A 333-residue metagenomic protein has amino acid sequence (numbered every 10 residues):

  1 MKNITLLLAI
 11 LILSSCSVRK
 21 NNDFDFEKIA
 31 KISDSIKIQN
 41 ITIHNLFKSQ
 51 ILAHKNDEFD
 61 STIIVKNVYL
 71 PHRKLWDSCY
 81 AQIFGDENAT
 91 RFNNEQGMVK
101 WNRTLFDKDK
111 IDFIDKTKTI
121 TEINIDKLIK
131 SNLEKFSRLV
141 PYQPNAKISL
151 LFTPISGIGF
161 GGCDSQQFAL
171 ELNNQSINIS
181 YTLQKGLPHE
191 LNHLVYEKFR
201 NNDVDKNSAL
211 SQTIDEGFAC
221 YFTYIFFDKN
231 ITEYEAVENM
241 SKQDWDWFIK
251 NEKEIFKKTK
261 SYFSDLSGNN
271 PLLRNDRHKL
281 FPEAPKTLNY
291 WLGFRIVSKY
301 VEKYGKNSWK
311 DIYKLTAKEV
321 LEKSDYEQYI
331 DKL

Functional and structural regions predicted by a protein language model:
M1-I4: Positively charged n-region of N-terminal signal peptides that target proteins for export
S14-S15: C-terminal motif of bacterial Sec signal peptides marking the signal peptidase cleavage site
R19-D126: Non-catalytic architectural context of zinc metalloproteases
N21-E58, N207-K253: Post-HExxH zinc-binding segment in Zn-dependent metallohydrolases
V68-C79, L150-G157, K318: Acidic helix-start/capping segments at beta-turn-to-alpha-helix junctions
D77, E252-L333: Pan-zinc metallopeptidase signature
E95-E238: Acidic/His-rich structured neighborhood in mature extracellular/periplasmic domains
S180-H193, W245-G268: An acidic intrinsically disordered interaction segment
